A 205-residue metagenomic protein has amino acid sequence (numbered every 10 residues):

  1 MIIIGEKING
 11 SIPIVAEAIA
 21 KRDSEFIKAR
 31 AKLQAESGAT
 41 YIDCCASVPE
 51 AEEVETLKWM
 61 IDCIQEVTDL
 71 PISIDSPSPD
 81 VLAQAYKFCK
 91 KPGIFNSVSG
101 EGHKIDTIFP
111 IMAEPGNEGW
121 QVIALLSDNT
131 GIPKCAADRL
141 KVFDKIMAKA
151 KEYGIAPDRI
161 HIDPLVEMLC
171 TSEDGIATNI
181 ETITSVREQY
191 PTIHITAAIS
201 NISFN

Functional and structural regions predicted by a protein language model:
I2-E6, T40-C44, L70-D75, G93-S97 (+3 more regions): Hydrophobic faces of well-ordered beta-strands that scaffold small-molecule active sites in alpha/beta enzyme cores
I3-A29, E53, N96-H103, N129-A137 (+1 more regions): Active-site mouth loops of central-metabolism enzymes
E6, E52-K90, A177-A197: Alpha-helix-loop-beta-strand connector modules within alpha/beta enzyme cores
I8-A16, E36-C45, Q65, K90 (+1 more regions): Gly-rich Lys/Arg/Thr-decorated short loops/hinges at beta-loop-alpha junctions or inter-strand turns that position
S24-K32, E36, K58, D62 (+7 more regions): Amphipathic, non-transmembrane alpha-helical secondary structure
A35-L70, L165-I176: Glycine-rich, proline-tolerant flexible connector loops at the mouths of alpha/beta enzymes
G38, K87-F95, E114-V122, Y190-P191: Glycine-enriched alpha-helix->loop->beta-strand junction motifs that scaffold or abut catalytic
D106-I108, G116-N205: Catalytic alpha/beta core domains of metabolic enzymes, predominantly
